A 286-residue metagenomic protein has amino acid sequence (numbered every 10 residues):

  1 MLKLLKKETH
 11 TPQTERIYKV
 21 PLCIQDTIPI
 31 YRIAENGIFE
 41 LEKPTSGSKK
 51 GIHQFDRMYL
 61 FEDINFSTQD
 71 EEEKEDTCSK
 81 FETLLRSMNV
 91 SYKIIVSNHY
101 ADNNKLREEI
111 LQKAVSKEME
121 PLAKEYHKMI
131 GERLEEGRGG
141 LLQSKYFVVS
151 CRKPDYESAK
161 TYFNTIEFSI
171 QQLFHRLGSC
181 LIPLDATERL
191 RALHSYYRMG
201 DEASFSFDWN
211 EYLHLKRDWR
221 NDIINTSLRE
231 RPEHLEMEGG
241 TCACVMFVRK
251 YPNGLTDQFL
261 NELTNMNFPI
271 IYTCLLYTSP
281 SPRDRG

Functional and structural regions predicted by a protein language model:
M1-S279, R283-G286: Extended, folded cores of ATP/NTP-driven motor/assembly subunits in large transport and secretion machines
